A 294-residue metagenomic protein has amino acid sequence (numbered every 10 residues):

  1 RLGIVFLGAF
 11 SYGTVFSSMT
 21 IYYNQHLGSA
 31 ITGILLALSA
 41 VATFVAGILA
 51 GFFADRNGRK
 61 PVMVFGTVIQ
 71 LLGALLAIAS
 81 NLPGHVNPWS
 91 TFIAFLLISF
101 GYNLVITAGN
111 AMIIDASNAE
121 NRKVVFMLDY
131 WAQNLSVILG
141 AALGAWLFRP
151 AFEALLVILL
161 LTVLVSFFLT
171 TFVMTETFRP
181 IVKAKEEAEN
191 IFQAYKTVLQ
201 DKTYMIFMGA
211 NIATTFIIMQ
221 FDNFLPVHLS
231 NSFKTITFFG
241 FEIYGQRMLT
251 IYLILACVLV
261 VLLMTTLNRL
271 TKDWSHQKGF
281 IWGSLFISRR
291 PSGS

Functional and structural regions predicted by a protein language model:
R1-A40, M205-I206, A210, T215-T235: Helix-loop boundary and gating motifs at the non-cytosolic
G28-L38, T235-C257: Loop-to-transmembrane helix entry
A40-I48, V137-I138, C257-V261, T265: Residue-level signature of mid-helix packing/kink "hotspots" within the transmembrane helices of 12-pass Major
G47-G58, L262-H276: Helix-to-loop junctions at the C-terminal end of transmembrane segments in multipass secondary transporters
V68-H85, F286-S294: C-terminal ends and interior cores of transmembrane alpha-helices in multi-pass membrane transporters/permeases
L96-Q133: Cytoplasmic helix-loop-helix junction between adjacent transmembrane helices in 12-TM secondary transporters
T177-M208: Juxtamembrane intracellular "pre-TM" segments in multi-pass secondary transporters
